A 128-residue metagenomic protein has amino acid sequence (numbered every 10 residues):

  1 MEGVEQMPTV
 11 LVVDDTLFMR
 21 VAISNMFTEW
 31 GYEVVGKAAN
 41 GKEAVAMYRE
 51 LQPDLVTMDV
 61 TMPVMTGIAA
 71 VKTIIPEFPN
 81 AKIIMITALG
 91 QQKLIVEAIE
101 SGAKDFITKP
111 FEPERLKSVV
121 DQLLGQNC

Functional and structural regions predicted by a protein language model:
L17-G36: Two-component/phosphorelay signaling modules centered on CheY-like receiver
N40-E43, T66-A69: Acidic catalytic/metal-coordinating carboxylates
L51-T57: Active-site beta3 strand of CheY-like receiver
M62: Receiver (REC) domain active-site loop signature in two-component systems and cognate sites in sensor histidine kinases
L89-G90: Short, conserved "switch-loop" micro-motifs in signal-transduction and mechanochemical regulators
K93, F111-V120: C-terminal output helix
